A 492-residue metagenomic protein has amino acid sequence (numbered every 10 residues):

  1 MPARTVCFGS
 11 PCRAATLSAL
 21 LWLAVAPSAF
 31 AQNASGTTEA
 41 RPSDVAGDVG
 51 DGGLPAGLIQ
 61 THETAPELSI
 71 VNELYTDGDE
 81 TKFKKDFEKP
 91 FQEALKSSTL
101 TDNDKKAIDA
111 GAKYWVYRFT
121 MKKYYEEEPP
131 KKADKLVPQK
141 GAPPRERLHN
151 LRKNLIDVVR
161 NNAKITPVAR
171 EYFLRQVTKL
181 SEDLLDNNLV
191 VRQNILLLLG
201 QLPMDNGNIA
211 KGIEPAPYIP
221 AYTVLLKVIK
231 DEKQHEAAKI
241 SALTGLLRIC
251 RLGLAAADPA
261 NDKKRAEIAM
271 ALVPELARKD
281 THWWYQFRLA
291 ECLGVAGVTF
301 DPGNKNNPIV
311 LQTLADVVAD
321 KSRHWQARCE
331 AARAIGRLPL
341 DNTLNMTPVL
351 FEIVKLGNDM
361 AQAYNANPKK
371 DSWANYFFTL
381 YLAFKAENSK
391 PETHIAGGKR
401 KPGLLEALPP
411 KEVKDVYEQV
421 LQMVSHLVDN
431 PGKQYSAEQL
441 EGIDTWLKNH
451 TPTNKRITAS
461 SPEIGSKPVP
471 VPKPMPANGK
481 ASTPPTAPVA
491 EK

Functional and structural regions predicted by a protein language model:
M1-C12: N-terminal secretory signal peptides that target proteins for export/translocation
P2-R4, A31-S35: N-terminal acidic, proline/glycine-rich, low-complexity intrinsically disordered segments
R13-S28: Bacterial N-terminal signal peptides
A34-A290, D301-I309, W325, T347-V354 (+3 more regions): Extended repeat-based scaffolds of very large eukaryotic assembly and lipid-transport proteins
